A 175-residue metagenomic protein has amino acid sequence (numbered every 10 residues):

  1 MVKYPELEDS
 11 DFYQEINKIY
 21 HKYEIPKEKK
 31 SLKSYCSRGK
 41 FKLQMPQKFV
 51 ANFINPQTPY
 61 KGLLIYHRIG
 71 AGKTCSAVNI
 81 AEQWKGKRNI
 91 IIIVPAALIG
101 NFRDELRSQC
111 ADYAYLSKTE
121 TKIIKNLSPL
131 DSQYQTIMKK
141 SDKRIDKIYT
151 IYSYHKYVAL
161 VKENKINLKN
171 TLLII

Functional and structural regions predicted by a protein language model:
M1-V50, P56-L64, A71-I175: SF2 helicase/translocase NTPase motor core, specifically the RecA-like lobe 1 inter-motif segment between Walker
